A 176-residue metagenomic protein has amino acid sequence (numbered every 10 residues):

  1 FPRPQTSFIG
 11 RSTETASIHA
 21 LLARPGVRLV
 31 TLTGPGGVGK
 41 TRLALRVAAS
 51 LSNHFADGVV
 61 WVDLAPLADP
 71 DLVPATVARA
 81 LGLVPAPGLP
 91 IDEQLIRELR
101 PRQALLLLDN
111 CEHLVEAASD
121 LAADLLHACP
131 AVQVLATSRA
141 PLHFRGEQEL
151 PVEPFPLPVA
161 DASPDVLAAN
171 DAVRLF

Functional and structural regions predicted by a protein language model:
F1-A118, D124, P130-A136, F155 (+1 more regions): Walker A/P-loop phosphate-binding element recognition
V132, E147, D171: Change "...and in nucleic-acid phosphodiester-cleaving endonucleases..." to "...and in nucleic-acid processing enzymes
S138-L142: Short, polar loop motifs at secondary-structure junctions
H143-E147, V159-A160: Switch/connector loops and helix/strand junctions flanking conserved nucleotide-binding motifs in nucleotide-processing
P154-F176: Conserved small helical "lid"/interfacial subdomain of P-loop NTPases
